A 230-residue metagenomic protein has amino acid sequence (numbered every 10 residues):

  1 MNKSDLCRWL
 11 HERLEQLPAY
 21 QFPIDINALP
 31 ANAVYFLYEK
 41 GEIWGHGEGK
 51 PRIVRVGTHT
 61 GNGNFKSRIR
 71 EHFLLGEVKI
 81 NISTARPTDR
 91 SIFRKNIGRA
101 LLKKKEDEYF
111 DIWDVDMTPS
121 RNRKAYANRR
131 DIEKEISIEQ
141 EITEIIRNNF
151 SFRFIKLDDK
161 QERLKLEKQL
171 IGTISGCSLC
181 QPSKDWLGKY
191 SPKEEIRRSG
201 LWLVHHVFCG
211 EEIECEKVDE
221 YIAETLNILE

Functional and structural regions predicted by a protein language model:
M1-E141, I145-E230: GIY-YIG nuclease catalytic motif and its immediate N-terminal context
